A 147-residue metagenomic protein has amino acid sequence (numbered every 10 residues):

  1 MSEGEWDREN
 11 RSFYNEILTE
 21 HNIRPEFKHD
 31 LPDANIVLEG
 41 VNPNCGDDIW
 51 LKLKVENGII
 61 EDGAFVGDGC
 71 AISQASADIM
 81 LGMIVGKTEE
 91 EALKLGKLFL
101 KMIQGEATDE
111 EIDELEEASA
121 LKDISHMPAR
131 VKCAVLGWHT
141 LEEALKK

Functional and structural regions predicted by a protein language model:
M1-F13, L51, I60-G63, D68: Basic/polar, acidic-poor N-terminal "presequence/leader" segments that form or can form short amphipathic helices
M1-F27, K87-K147: C-terminal binding/interaction regions
R24-G67: Structured beta-strand/loop patches that form or line metal/cofactor-binding pockets in enzymes
C45, I72, H126-R130: Secondary-structure capping and boundary motifs in well-ordered enzyme cores
I49, D78, K132: Active-site phosphate/pyrophosphate-handling residues
D68-Q74: Short, thiol/selenol-centered motifs that function as redox-active sites or metal-ligating centers
Q74-A75, K94: Alpha-helical macromolecular-interaction surfaces
S76-T88: Alpha-helical support elements that line or immediately flank enzyme active sites and cofactor-binding pockets
